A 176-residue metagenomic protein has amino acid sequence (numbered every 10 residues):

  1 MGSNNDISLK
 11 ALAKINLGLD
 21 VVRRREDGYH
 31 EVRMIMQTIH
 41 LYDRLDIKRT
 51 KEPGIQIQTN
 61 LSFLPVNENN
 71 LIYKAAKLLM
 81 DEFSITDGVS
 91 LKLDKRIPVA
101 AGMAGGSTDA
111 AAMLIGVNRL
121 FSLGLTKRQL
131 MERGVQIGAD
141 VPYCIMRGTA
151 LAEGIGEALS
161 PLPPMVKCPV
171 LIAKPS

Functional and structural regions predicted by a protein language model:
G2-K10, K14, G18-M34, L123-S176: ATP-dependent small-molecule kinase catalytic core of the GHMP/sugar-kinase superfamily and closely related
N5-T86: N-terminal beta-alpha supersecondary unit
G18, K48, Q58-N60, S90-D94 (+3 more regions): Solvent-exposed beta-strand sheet faces enriched in polar/charged residues
R33, V89-G102: Short pre-catalytic strand/loop immediately N-terminal to key active-site residues, enriched for Gly-Thr
I72, A101-K127, Y143: DPxDG-like acidic metal-binding loop motif
D81-S90, G116-R133: Phosphate-handling active-site elements
